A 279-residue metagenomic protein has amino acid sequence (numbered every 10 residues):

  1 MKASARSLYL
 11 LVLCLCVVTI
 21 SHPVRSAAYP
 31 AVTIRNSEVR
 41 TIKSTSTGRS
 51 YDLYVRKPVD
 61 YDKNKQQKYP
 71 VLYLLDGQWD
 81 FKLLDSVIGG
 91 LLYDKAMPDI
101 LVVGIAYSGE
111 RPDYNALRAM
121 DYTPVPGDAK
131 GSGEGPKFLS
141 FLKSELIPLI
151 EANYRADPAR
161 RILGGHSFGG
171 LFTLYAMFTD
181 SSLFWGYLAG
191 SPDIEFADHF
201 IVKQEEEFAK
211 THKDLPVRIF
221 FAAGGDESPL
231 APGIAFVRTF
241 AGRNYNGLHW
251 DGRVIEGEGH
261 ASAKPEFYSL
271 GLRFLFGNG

Functional and structural regions predicted by a protein language model:
M1-L10: Bacterial N-terminal signal peptides that target proteins for export
K2, V17-V18, A31: A detector of low-complexity, intrinsically disordered, Ser/Thr/Gly/Pro/Ala-rich segments
L10-T19: Bacterial N-terminal signal peptides
S21-P23: N-terminal signal peptide c-region/cleavage motif recognized by signal peptidases
A27-G279: Non-catalytic cap/lid and distal C-terminal segments of serine-dependent acyl enzymes
